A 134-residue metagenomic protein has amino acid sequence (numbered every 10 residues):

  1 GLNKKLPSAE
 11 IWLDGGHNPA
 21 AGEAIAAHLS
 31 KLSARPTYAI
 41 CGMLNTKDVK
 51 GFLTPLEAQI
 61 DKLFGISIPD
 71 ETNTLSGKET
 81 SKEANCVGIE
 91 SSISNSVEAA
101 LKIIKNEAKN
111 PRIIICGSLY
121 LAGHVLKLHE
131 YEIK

Functional and structural regions predicted by a protein language model:
G1-K62: Nucleotide phosphate-binding/pyrophosphate-handling subdomain across enzymes that bind or process nucleotide phosphates
S8-I11, L53-R112: C-terminal helical cap/extension that packs against the catalytic core of soluble nucleotide-cofactor enzymes
G16, C41-M43, I68, C116-L119: Glycine-rich beta-strand-to-loop/alpha-helix junction loops that act as flexible
P19-A20, K47-D48, E71-T72, A99 (+1 more regions): Short alpha-helical
G22-E23, V49-G51, L75, I103 (+1 more regions): Short glycine-/acidic-enriched loop or helix-start segments at secondary-structure transitions that form or flank
A100-E130: A glycine-rich beta-strand to alpha-helix segment that forms a phosphate/ribose-binding loop at ligand/cofactor sites
I133-K134: C-terminal end-helix/capping segment
